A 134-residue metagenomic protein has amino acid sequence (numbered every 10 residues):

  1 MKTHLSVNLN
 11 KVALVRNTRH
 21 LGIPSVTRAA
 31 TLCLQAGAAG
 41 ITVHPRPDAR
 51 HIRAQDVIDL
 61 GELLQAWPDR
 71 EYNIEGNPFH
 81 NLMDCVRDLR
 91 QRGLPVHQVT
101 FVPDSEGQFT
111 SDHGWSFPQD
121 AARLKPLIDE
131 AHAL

Functional and structural regions predicted by a protein language model:
M1-Y72, G76-H80, G93-L94: Conserved N-terminal beta1-alpha1 strand-loop-helix module at the mouth
N77, N81-L134: Conserved anion-binding
